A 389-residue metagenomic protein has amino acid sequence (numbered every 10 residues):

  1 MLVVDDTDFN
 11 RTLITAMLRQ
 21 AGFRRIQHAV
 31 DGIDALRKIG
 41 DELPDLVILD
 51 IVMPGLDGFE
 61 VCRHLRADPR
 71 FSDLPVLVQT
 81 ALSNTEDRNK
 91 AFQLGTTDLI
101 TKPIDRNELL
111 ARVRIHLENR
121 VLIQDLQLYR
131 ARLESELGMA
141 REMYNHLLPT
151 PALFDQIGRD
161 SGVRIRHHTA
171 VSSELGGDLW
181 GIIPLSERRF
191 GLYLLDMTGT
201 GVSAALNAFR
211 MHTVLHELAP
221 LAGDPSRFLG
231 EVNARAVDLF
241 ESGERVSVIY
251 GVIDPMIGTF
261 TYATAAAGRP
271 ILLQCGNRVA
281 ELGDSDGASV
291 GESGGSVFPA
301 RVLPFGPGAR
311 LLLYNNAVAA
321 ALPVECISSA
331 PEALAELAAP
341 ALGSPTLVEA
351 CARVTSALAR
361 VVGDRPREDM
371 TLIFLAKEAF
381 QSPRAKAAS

Functional and structural regions predicted by a protein language model:
D8-Q27: Two-component/phosphorelay signaling modules centered on CheY-like receiver
H28-L46: Acidic, metal-coordinating helix/loop segments flanking the phosphotransfer/catalytic sites of two-component signaling
M53, L65: Receiver (REC) domain active-site loop signature in two-component systems and cognate sites in sensor histidine kinases
Q127-R310, R365-S389: … and, occasionally, acidic/histidine-rich disordered N-termini of signaling adaptors
V202-A222, F305, A309-R365, Q381-P383: Active-site-proximal, acidic helix/loop segment immediately C-terminal to a metal-coordinating Asp/Glu
